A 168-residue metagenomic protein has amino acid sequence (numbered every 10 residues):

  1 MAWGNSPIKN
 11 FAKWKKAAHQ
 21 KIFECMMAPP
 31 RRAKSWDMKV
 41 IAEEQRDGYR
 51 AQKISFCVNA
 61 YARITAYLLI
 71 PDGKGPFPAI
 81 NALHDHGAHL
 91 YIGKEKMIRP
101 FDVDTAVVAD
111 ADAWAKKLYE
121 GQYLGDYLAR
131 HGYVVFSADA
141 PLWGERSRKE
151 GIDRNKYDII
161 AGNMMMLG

Functional and structural regions predicted by a protein language model:
M1-G4, N10, F56-A62, G121 (+1 more regions): Unusually extended, aromatic-enriched hydrophobic runs near protein termini
M1-R50, V58, G93, H131: N-terminal targeting or regulatory segments adjacent to alpha/beta-hydrolase or S9 domains
F23-A28, G48, F77, A161-G168: Glycine-centered secondary-structure boundary/capping sites
E43-D104: Glycine-rich active-site/cofactor-binding loop and its immediate structural neighborhood
G75, A82-G168: Cap/lid segment of the alpha/beta-hydrolase catalytic domain
